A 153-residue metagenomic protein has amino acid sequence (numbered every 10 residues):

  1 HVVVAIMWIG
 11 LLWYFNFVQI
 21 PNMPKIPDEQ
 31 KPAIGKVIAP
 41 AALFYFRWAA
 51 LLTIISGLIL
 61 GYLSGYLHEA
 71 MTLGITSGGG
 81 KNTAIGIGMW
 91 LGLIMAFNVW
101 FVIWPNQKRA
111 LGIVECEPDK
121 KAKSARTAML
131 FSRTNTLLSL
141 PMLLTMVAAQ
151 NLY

Functional and structural regions predicted by a protein language model:
V2-Y153: Polytopic transmembrane helical bundles with strong interfacial aromatic enrichment
